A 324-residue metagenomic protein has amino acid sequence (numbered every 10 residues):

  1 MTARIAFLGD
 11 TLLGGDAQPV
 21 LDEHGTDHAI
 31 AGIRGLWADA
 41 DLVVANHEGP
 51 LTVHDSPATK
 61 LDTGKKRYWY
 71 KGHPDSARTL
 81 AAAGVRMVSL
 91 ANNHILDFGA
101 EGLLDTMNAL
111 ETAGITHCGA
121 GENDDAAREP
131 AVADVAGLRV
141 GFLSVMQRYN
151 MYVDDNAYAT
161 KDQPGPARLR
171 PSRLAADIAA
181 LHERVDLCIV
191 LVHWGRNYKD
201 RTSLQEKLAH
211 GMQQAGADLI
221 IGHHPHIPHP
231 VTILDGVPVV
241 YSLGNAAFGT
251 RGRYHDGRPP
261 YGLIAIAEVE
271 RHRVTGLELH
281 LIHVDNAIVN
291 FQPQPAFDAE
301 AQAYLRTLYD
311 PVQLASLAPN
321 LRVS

Functional and structural regions predicted by a protein language model:
M1-S324: Acidic, metal/ion-coordinating pockets
